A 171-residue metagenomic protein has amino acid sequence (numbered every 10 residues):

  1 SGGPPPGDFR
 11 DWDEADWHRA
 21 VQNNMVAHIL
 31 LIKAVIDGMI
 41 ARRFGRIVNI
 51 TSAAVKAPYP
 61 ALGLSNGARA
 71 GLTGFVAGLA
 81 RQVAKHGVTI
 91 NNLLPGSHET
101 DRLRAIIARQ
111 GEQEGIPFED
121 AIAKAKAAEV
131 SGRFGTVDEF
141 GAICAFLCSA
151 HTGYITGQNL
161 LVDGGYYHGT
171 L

Functional and structural regions predicted by a protein language model:
D8-R10, D16-V21, I47, A125: Substrate-binding pocket helix/loop in short-chain dehydrogenase/reductase
I32-K33, A77: A short, exposed helix-loop element centered on a Lys and neighboring polar residues
D37, R81-Q82, G153: Alpha-helical segment proximal to the catalytic Tyr-Lys
V48-G71, V76-K85, S97-H98: Catalytic loop of short-chain dehydrogenase/reductase
A57, A145, T156-L171: Short C-terminal tail/terminal secondary-structure segment of NAD(P)H-dependent dehydrogenase/reductase domains
A84, T89, I155-G157: Short, small/polar-rich loop/turn modules that mediate ligand/substrate recognition or access, typified
P117-F118, E129-F140, H151: A conserved structural motif in NAD(P)-dependent oxidoreductases
